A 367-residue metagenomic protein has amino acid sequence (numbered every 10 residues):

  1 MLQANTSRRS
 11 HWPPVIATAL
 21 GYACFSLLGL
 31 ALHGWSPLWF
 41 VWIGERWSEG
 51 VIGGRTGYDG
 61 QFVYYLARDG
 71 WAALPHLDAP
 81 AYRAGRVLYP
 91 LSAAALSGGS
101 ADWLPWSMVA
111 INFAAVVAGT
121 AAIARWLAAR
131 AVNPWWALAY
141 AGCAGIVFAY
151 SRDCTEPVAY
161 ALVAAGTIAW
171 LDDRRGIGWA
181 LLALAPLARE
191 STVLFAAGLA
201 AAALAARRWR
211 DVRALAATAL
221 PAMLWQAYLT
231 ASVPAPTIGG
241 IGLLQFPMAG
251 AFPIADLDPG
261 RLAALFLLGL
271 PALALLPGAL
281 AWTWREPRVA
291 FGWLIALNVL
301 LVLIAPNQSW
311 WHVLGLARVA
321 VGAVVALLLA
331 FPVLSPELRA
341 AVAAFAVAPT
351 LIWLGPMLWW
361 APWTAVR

Functional and structural regions predicted by a protein language model:
M1-G44, R339-V342: Start-transfer (signal-anchor) and selected internal transmembrane alpha helices of multi-pass inner/ER membrane
G21-S36, T192-V302: Membrane-lumen/periplasm interface segments of specific transmembrane helices in polyprenyl phosphate-linked
G57-A101, G322: Short hydrophobic/aromatic helix or loop-helix immediately within or flanking a transmembrane segment in polytopic
W103-S107, T120-C143, A161: Transmembrane-helix signature of polytopic, membrane-embedded enzymes that assemble or transfer cell-envelope glycans
I111-A115, W135-A165, W170, A185-L194 (+1 more regions): Multi-pass, polyprenyl lipid-linked donor-dependent membrane glycosyltransferases
V163-A169, G176-A203, A217-L220: Membrane-interface alpha helices of multi-pass inner-membrane proteins
L215-M223, P336-T364: Signature aromatic-anchored transmembrane alpha helix within multi-pass, membrane-resident enzymes that catalyze glycan
W311-L338: Hydrophobic/aromatic-rich transmembrane helices and adjacent perimembrane loops
